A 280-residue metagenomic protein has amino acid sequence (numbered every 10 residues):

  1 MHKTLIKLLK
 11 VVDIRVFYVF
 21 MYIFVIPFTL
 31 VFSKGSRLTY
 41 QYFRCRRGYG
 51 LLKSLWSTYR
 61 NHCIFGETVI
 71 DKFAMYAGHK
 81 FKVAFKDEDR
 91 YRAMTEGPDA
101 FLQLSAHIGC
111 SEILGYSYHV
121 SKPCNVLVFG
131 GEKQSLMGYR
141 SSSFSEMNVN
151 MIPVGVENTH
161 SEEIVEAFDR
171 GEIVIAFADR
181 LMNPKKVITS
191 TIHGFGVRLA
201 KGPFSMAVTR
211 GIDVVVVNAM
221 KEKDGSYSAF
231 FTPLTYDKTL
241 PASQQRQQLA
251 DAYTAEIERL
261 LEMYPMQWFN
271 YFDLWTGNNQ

Functional and structural regions predicted by a protein language model:
M1-S105, M137, S141: Membrane-anchoring hydrophobic helices of lipid-metabolizing enzymes
I26-P27, G78, F101-L102, L127-V128 (+3 more regions): Short, contiguous strand/loop micro-motifs
S57, I64, D99-V156, L181-K186: Catalytic core of membrane glycerolipid acyltransferases/transacylases, capturing the structured, soluble-facing
A77-A84, L104, N150-G155, H193-G194 (+1 more regions): Short, flexible loop segments at the rims of nucleotide/cofactor-binding pockets, characterized by
V83-F85, I108, K133, V154-E157 (+2 more regions): A conditional alpha-helix N-cap/helix-loop micro-motif detector
Y91-R92, G115-Y116, R140-S141, I164-V165 (+1 more regions): Short amphipathic alpha-helical segments and helix-helix/interface helices
V120, N125, N158-Q280: Non-catalytic C-terminal accessory region of glycerolipid acyltransferases and related lyso-lipid remodeling enzymes
